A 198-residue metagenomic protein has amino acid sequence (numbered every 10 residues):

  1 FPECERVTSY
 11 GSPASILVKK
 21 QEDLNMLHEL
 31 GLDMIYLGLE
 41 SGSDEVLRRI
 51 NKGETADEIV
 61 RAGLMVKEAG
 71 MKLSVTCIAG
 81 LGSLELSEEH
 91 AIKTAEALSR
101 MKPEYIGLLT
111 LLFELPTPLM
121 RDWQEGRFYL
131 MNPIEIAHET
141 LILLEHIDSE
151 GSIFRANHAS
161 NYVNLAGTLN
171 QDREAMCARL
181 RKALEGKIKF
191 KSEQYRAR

Functional and structural regions predicted by a protein language model:
F1-D57, R61, K67-E68, D148: Conserved SAM/AdoMet-binding glycine-rich loop
V7-G11, I35-L37, L73-C77, I106-L108 (+1 more regions): Hydrophobic faces of well-ordered beta-strands that scaffold small-molecule active sites in alpha/beta enzyme cores
P13-V18, G82, A159-N164: Short, internal active-site loops enriched in acidic
A14-S15, G42-V46, V66-H90, L109-L115 (+1 more regions): Conserved strand-turn element in the central/C-terminal portion of the radical SAM core barrel that lines
K19-L24, G82-R100: Catalytic cores of alpha/beta
K20, I59, A91-T94, I136 (+1 more regions): Aromatic/hydrophobic pocket-lining residues that form the small-molecule binding cavity in soluble enzyme cores
N25-L27, G53-T55, I92-T94, Q124-G126 (+1 more regions): Short, hinge-like loop/turn segments at secondary-structure boundaries
E96-R198: Auxiliary Fe-S-binding modules of radical SAM enzymes
